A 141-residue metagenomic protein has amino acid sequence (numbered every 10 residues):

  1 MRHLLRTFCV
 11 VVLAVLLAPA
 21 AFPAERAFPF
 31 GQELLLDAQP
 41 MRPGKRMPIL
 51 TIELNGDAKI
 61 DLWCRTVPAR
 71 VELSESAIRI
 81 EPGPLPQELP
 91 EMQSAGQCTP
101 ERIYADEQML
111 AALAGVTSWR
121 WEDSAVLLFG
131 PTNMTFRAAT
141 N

Functional and structural regions predicted by a protein language model:
R2-R6, V10, V15-N141: Lipid interaction determinants
